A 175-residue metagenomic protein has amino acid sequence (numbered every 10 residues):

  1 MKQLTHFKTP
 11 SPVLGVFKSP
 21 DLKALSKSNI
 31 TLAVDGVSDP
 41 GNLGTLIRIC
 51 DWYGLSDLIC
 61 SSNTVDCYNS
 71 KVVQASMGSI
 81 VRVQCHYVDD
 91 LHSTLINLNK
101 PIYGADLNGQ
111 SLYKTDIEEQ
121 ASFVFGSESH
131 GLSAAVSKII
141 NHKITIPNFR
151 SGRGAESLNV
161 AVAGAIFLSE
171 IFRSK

Functional and structural regions predicted by a protein language model:
M1-T5, P101: N-terminal positively charged helical leader segments and presequences
L4-F7, L22-L25, Y113-T115, A134-V136: Short secondary-structure boundary/capping segments
F7-L14: Ordered, amphipathic secondary-structure segments that act as subunit-interaction surfaces in large macromolecular
S11, S79-V81, A121: A generic structural signal for short beta-strands and their flanking turns/coil linkers
G15, D51-Y53, C67-V81, A134-K175: Structured adenosyl-cofactor binding patch, chiefly the S-adenosyl-L-methionine
F17, D21-N108: RNA substrate-binding interface of SAM-dependent RNA methyltransferases
Y103-G154: Active-site/ligand-binding-proximal alpha/beta "capping" segment
